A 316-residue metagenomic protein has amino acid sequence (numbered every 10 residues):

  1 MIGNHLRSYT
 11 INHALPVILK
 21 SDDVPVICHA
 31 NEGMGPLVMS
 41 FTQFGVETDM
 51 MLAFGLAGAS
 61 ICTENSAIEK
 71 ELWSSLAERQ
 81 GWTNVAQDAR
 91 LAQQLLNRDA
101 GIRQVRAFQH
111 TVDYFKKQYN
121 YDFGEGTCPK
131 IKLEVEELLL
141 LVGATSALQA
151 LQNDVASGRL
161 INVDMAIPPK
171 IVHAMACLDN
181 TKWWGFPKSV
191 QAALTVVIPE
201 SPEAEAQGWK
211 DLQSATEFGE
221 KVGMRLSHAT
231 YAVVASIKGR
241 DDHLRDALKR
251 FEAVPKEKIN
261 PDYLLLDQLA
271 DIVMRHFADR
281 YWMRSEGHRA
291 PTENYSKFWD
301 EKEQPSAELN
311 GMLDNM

Functional and structural regions predicted by a protein language model:
M1-W184, D241-M316: N-terminal alpha-helical interaction modules that lie
D49-L56, K188, A192-T195, H228-Y231 (+1 more regions): TPR repeat positional signature
S60-E64, L151, T195-P199, A235-S236: Generic structural signal for hydrophobic core residues of well-folded globular domains
N180, W184-F218, A235: Alpha-helical adaptor scaffolds
F186-V190, M224-T230, N260-L266: Alpha-solenoid helical repeat scaffolds
I198-E205, K238, S285, R289-T292: Generic local-structure boundary detector
W209-R250: Glycine/small-residue-rich hydrophobic helix-like segments
